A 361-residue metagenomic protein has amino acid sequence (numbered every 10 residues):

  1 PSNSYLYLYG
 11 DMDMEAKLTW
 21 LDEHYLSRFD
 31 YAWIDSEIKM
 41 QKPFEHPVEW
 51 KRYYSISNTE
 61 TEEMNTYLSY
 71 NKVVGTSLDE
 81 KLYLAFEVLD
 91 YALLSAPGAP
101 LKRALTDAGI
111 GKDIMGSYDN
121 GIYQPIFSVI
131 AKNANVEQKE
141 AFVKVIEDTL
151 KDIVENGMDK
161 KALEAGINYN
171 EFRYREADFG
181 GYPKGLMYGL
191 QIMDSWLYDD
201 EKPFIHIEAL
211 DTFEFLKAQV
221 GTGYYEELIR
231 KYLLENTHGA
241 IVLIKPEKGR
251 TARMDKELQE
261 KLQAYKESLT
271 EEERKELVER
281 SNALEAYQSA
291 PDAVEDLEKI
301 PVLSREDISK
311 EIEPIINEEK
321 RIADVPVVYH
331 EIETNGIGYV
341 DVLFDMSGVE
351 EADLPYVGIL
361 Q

Functional and structural regions predicted by a protein language model:
P1-P43, E63-S69, V74-D79, Y91 (+1 more regions): Charge-rich, well-structured scaffold segments of protease-associated domains
E45-H46, I312: Extended assembly/interaction regions that build large supramolecular complexes
P47-S57, Y174-D178: Short, low-order "capping/linker" segments at domain edges
W50-S55, D211, T222-K231, D324-V327 (+1 more regions): Short alpha-helical segments and helix-capping/turn motifs at coil-helix boundaries
I56-T59, I114-D119, V328-H330: Short beta-strand/turn micro-motifs at beta-sheet edges
K81-L93, I337-Q361: Active/ligand-binding-proximal structured segments within catalytic/core domains that scaffold catalytic residues
D296-G338: N- or domain-start disorder-to-order transition segments that initiate the globular core
